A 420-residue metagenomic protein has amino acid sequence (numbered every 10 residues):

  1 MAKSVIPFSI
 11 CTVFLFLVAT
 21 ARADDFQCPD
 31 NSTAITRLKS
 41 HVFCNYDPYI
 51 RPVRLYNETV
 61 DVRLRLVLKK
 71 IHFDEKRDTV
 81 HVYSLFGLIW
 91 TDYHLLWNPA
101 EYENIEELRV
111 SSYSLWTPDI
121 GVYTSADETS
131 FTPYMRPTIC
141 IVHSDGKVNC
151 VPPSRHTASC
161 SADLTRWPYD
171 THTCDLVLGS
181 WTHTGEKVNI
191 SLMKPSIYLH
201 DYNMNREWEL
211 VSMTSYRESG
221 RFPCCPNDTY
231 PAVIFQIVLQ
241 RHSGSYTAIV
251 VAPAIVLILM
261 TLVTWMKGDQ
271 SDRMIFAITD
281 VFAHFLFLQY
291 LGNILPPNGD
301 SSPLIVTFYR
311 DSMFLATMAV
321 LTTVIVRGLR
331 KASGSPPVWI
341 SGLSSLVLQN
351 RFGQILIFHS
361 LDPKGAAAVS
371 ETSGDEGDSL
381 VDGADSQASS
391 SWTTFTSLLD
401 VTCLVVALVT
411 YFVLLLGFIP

Functional and structural regions predicted by a protein language model:
M1-V5, P168-T171: Short, well-ordered loop/turn elements at secondary-structure boundaries
S4-A23: Cleavable N-terminal signal peptides of Sec/SRP-targeted secreted and luminal proteins
C11-V13, A34, V320, E376: Terminal low-complexity, poorly structured segments
L15-T20, P253-D269, H284-L295, L315-R330 (+1 more regions): Membrane-embedded alpha-helices of multi-pass membrane proteins, especially ion channels and transporters
T20-I278, Y290-F308, R330-F395: Non-transmembrane, solvent-exposed beta-strand/loop segments in proteins with extracellular/lumenal exposure or large
V281: Winged helix-turn-helix DNA-binding recognition segment
R310-M313: Secondary-structure capping and boundary motifs in well-ordered enzyme cores
S390-L408: Interfacial loop-to-transmembrane junctions
